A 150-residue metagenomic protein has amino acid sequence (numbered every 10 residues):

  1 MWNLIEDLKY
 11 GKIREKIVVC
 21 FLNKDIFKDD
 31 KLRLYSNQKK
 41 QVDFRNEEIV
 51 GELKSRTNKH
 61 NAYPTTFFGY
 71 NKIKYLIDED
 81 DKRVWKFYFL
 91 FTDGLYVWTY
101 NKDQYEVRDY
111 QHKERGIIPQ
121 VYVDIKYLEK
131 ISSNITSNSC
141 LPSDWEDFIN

Functional and structural regions predicted by a protein language model:
M1-S36: Acidic-basic catalytic patches of nuclease active cores, encompassing PD-(D/E)XK and other metal-cofactor nuclease
W2-K9, K54-Q104: Catalytic cores of nucleic-acid endonucleases
L22, F44-K59: Conserved catalytic cores of phosphodiester-cleaving nucleases, focusing on short active-site segments
F27, N46-I49, D81-W85: Short glycine/proline-enriched coil/turn segments at helix->beta-strand junctions
K40: Beta-rich catalytic cores
D43-R45, L90-F91: Well-ordered beta-strand positions
F91-N150: Non-catalytic C-terminal interaction segments of nucleic acid-processing enzymes
